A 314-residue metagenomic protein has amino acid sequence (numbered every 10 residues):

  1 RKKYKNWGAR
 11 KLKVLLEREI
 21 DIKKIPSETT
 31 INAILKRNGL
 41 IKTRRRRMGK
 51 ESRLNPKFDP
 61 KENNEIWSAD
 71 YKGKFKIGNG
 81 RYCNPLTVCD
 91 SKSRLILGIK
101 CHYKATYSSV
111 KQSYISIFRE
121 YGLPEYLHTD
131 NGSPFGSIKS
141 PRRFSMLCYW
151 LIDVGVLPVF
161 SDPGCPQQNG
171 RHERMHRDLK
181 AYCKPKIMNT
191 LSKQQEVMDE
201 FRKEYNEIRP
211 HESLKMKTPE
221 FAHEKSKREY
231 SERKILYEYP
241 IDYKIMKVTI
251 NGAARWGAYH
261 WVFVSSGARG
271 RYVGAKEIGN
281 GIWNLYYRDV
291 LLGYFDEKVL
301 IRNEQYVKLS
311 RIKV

Functional and structural regions predicted by a protein language model:
R1-I66, K74, R142-C148, T218-K227: Basic, flexible linker segments flanking DNA-binding modules in nucleic acid-interacting mobile-element proteins
I25, K61-P85, S91-E204, F295-V299: RNase H-like DDE/DDD metal-dependent nuclease/strand-transfer catalytic core used by mobile genetic elements
R45, H128, S161, K215-M216: Residue-level detector of family-conserved "landmark" positions at structurally sensitive sites
P60-K61, I77-G80, S266-R269, E277: A short catalytic or substrate-binding loop motif that flags glycine-/basic-rich loops and adjacent residues that bind
P85-T87, V273-G274: Short, hydrophobic/aromatic-rich beta-strand segments within well-structured domains
D90-S91, Y286: Short, acidic, Ser/Thr-enriched surface-loop or helix-capping motifs
N206-V314: C-terminal, beta-rich DNA-binding module of retroviral/retroelements integrases
